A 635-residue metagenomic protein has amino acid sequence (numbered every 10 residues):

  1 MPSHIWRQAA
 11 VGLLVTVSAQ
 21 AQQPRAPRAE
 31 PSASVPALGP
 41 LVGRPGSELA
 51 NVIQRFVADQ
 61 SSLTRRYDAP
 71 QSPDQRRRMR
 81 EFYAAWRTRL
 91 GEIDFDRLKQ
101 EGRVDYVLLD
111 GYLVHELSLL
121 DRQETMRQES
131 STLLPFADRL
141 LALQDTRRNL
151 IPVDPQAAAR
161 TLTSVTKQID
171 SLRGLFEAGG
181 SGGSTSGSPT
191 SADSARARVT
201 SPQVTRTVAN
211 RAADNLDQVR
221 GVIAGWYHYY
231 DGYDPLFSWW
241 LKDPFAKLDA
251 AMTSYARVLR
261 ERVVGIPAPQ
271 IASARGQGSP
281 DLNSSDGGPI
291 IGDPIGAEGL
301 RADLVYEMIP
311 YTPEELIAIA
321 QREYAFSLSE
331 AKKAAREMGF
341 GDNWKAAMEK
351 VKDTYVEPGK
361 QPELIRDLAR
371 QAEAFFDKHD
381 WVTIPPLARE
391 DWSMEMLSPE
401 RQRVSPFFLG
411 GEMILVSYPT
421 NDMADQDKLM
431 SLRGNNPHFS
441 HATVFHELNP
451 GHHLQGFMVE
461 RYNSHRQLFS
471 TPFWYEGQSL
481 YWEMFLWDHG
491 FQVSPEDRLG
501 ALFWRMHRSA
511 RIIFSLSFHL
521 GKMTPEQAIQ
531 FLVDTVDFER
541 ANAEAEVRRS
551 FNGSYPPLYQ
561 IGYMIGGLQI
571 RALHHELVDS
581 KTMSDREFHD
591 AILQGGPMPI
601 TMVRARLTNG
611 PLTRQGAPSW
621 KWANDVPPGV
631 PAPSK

Functional and structural regions predicted by a protein language model:
M1-I5: N-terminal secretory signal peptides that target proteins for export/translocation
Q8-S18: Bacterial N-terminal signal peptides
Q22-K635: N-terminal maturation segment of proteins
